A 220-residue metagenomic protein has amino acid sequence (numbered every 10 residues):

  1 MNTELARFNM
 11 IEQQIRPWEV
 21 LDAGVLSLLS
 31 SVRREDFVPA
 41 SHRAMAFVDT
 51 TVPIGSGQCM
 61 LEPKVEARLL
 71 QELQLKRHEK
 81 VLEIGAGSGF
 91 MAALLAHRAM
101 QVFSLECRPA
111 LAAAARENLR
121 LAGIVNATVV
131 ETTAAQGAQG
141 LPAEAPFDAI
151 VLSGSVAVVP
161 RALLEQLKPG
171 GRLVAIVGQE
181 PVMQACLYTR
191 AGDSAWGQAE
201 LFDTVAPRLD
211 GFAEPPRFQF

Functional and structural regions predicted by a protein language model:
M1-I84, F90-A93, R98, L111-V125 (+2 more regions): Class I SAM-dependent transferase core
Q74-G197: Conserved nucleotide-cofactor-binding alpha/beta core module
